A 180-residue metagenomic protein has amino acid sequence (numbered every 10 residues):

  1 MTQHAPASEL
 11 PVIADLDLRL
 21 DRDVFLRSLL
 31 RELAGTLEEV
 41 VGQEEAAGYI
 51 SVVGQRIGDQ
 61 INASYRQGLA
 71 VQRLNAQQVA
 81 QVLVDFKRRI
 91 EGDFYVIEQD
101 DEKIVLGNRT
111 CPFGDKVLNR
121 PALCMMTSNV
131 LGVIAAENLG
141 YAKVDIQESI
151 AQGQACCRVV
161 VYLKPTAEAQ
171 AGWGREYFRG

Functional and structural regions predicted by a protein language model:
M1-I104, T110-M126, A136-G180: N-terminal accessory segment detector
